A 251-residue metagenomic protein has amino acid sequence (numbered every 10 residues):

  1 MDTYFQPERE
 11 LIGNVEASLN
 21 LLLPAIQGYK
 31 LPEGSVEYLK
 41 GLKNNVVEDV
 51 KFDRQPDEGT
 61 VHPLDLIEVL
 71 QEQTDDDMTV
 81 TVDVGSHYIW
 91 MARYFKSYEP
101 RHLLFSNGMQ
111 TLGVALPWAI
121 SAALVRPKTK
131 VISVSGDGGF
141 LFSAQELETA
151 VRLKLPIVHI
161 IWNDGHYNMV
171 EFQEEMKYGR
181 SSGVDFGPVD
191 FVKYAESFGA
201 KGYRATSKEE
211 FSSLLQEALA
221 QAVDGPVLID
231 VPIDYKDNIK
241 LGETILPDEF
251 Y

Functional and structural regions predicted by a protein language model:
M1-D2, E33, V82: Proteins with a high burden of low-complexity, intrinsically disordered sequence enriched in S/T/G/P/A and R, requiring
D2-I12, E16-L22, I89-Y251: Thiamine diphosphate
L19-K30, K43-V50, Q71-T74, M78 (+2 more regions): Structural signal for hydrophobic packing residues in well-ordered secondary-structure cores of soluble enzyme domains
Y29-K43, L228: Flexible, glycine/charged-enriched surface loops at secondary-structure junctions
L42-P117, A122, K177: Active-site diphosphate/adenylate-binding microenvironment
